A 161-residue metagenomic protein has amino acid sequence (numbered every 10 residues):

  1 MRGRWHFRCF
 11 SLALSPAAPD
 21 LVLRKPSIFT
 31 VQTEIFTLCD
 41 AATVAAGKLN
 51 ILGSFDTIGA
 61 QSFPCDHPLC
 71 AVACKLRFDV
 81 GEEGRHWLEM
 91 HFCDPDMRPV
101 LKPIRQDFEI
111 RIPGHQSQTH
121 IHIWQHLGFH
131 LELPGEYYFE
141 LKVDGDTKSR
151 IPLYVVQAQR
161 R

Functional and structural regions predicted by a protein language model:
L12-L14, L21-L23: Leucine-biased recognition of intrinsically disordered, low-complexity hydrophobic segments
A18-L21, I28: Intrinsically disordered, low-complexity segments enriched in proline/serine/threonine
K25, F29-P134, Y138-R161: Contiguous segments within soluble domain cores/interaction surfaces
